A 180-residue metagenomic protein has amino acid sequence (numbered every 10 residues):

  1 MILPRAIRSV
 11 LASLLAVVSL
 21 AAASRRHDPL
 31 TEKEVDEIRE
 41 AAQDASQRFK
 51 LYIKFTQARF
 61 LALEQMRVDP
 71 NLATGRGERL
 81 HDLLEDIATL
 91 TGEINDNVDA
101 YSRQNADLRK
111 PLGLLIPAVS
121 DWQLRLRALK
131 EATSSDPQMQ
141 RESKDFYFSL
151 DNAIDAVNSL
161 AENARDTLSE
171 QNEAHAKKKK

Functional and structural regions predicted by a protein language model:
M1-L11: Bacterial N-terminal signal peptides that target proteins for export
R5, A22-A23: Intrinsically disordered, low-complexity regions enriched in serine, threonine, proline and polar/charged residues
L11-L15, M66: Enrichment for repetitive, rod-forming helical segments
L14-A22: Hydrophobic h-region of N-terminal signal peptides that target proteins for export in Gram-negative bacteria
A23-K180: Long, charged/polar, soluble alpha-helical segments
